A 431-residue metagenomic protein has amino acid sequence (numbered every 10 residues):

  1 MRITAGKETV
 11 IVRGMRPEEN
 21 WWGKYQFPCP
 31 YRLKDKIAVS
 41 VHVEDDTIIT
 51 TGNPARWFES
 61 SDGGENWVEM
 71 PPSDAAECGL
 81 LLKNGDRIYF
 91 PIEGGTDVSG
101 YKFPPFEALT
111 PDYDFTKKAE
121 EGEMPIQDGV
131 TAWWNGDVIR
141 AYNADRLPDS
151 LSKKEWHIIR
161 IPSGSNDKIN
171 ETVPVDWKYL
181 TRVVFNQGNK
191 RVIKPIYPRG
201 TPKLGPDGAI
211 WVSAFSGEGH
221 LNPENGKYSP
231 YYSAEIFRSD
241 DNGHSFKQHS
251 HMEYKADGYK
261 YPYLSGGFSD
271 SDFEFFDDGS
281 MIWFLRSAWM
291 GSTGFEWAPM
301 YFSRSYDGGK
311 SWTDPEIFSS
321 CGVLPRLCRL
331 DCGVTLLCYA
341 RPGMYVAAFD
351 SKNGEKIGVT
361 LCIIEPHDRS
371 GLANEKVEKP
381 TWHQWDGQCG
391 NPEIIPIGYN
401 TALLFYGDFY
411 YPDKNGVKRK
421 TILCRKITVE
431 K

Functional and structural regions predicted by a protein language model:
M1-K431: Asp-box/BNR beta-propeller blade signature and adjacent active/binding-site loops in extracellular glycan-interacting
